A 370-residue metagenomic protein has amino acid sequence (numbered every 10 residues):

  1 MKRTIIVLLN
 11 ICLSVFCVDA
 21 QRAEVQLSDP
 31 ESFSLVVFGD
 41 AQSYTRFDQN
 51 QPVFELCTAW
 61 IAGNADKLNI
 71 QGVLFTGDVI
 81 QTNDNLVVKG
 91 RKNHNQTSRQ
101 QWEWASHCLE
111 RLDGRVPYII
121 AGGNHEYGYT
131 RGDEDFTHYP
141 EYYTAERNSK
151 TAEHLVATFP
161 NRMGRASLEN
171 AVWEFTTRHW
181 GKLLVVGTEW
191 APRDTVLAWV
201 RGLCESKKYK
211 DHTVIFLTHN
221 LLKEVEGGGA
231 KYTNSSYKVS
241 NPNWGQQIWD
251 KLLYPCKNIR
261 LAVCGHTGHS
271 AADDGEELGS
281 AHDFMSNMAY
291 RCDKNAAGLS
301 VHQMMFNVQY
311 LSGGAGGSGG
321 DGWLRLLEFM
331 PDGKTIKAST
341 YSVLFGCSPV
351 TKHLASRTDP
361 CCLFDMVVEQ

Functional and structural regions predicted by a protein language model:
I6-V15: Bacterial N-terminal signal peptides
A20-T97: N-terminal active-site segment of His-dependent metallophosphoesterases
D29, M304, A315-Q370: A short C-terminal boundary segment appended to hydrolase-like catalytic domains
V37-G39, Q71-D78, G114, Y118-G123 (+5 more regions): Active-site neighborhood of phospho(di)ester-bond hydrolases with catalytic His/Asp-centered motifs
Y44-R46, Q81-D84, G122-R131, L168-A171 (+5 more regions): Active-site environment of divalent metal-dependent phosphoester hydrolases
N85-W199, Y209, L278-N307, L324-L326: Extended active-site neighborhood of metal-dependent phosphoesterases/phosphodiesterases
R91-S98, L197, K207-R260, A272-S280: Active-site-proximal segments of metal-dependent phosphoesterases and phosphodiesterases across multiple
S240-P331: Conserved beta-sheet core of the metallophosphoesterase superfamily
